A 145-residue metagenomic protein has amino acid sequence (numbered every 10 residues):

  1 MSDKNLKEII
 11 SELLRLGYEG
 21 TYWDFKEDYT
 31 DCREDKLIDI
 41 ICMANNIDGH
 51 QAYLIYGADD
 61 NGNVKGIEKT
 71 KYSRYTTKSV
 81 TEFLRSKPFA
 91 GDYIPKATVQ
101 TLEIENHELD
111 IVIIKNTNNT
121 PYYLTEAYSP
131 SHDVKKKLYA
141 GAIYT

Functional and structural regions predicted by a protein language model:
M1-T145: Conserved N-terminal catalytic/coupling substructures associated with nucleotide/phosphate chemistry
